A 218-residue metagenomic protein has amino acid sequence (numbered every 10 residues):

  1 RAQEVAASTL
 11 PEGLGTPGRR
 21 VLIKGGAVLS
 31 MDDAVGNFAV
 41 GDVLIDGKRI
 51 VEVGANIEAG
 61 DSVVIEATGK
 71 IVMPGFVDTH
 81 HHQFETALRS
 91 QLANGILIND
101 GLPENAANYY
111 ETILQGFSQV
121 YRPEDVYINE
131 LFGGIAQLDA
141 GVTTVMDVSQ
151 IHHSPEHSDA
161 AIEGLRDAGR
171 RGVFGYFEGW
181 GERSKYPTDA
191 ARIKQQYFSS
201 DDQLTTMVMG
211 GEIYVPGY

Functional and structural regions predicted by a protein language model:
E4-V21, A27-P74: Histidine-rich, glycine-flanked metal-binding segment
E12, I151-Y218: Metal-coordinating catalytic core of metallo-dependent amide/deamination hydrolases
P17-R19, G60-S62, T68, A140-T143 (+2 more regions): Short coil/turn connectors at secondary-structure junctions
G26, V43, K48, G69 (+4 more regions): Divalent metal-coordination and catalytic microenvironments
G75-T86: Histidine-centered catalytic micro-motifs
A87-V126, G169: Active-site gating loops and adjacent loop-to-helix segments of metal-dependent hydrolytic enzymes
Q115-Q150: Hydrophobic alpha-helical hairpins/lids featuring a short glycine-rich hinge
